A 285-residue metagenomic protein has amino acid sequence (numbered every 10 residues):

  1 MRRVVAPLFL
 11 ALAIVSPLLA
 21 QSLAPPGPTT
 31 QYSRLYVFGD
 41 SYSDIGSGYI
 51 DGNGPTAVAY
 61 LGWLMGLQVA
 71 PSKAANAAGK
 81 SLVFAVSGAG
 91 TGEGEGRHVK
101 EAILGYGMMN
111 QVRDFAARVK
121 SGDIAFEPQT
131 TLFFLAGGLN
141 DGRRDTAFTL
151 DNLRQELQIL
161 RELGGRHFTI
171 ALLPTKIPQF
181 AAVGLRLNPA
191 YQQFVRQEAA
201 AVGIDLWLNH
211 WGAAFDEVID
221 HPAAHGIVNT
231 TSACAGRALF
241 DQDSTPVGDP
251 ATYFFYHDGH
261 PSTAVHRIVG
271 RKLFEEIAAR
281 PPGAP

Functional and structural regions predicted by a protein language model:
M1-V4: Positively charged n-region of N-terminal signal peptides that target proteins for export
A6-P7, P281: N-terminal targeting leaders of exported, membrane, and organelle-targeted proteins
P7-P17: Bacterial N-terminal signal peptides
Q21-P285: Conserved active-site regions of diverse hydrolases
